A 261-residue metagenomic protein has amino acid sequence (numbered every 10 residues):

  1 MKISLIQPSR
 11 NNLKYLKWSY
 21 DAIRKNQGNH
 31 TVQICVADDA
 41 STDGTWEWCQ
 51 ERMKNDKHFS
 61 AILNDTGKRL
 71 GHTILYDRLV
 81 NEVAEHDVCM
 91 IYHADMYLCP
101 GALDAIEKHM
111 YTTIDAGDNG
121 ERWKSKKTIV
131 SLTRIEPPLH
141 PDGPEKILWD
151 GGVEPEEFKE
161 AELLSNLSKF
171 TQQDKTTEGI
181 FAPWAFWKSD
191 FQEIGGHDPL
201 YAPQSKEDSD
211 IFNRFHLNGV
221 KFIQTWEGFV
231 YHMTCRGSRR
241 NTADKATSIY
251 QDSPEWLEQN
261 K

Functional and structural regions predicted by a protein language model:
D21-T31: Short, acidic, metal-binding catalytic loop of nucleotide-sugar glycosyltransferases
D38-E47: A conserved acidic beta->alpha catalytic loop
T66-V83: Glycine-rich, basic loop-to-helix element that forms the pyrophosphate-binding segment of sugar-nucleotide handling
H86-Y97: Short beta-strand-to-loop acidic/aromatic patch adjacent to the donor-nucleotide binding site
L103-I129: Conserved donor-nucleotide/metal-binding helix-loop-beta segment in metal-dependent transferases, i.e., the alpha-helix
G120, V130-L148: Short beta-strand-to-loop element that shapes/binds the nucleotide-sugar donor at the catalytic cleft/hinge
L164-K188: A recurrent flexible, glycine/aromatic-enriched loop bordering the glycosyltransferase active site that acts as
Q172-I180, L200-K261: C-terminal catalytic/acceptor-binding lobe
